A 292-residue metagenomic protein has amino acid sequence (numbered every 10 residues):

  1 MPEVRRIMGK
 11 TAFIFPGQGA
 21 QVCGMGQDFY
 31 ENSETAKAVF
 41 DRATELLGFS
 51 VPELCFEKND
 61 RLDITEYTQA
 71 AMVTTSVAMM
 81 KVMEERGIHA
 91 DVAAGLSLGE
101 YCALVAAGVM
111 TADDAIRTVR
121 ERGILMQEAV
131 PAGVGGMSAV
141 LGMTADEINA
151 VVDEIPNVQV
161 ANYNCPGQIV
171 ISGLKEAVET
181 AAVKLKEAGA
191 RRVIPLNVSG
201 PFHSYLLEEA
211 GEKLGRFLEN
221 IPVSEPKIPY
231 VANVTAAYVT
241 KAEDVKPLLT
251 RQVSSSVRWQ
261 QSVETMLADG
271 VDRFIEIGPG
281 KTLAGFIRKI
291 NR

Functional and structural regions predicted by a protein language model:
V4-A150, R192, L196, R273-I290: FabD-like malonyl-/acyl-CoA
G19-A20, L47, A107-S254: Alpha/beta catalytic cores of group-transfer enzymes, especially the acyltransferase/condensing modules of polyketide
T35, T74-T75, A177, K213 (+1 more regions): Charged catalytic carboxylate motif
T68-A70, P201, S256, Q260: Glycine-rich phosphate/pyrophosphate-binding beta-alpha loops
E84, K186, L267-A268: Non-catalytic positions within long, well-ordered alpha-helices that form the structural scaffold/packing of enzyme
V257-V271: A short, acidic, amphipathic alpha-helical segment used as a generic capping/interface helix at domain edges
